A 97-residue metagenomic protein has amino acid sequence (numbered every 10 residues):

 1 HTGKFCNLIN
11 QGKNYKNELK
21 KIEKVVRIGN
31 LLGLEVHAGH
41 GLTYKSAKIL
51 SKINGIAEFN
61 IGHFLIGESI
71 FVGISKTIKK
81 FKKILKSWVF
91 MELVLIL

Functional and structural regions predicted by a protein language model:
H1-I28: Histidine/lysine/aspartate-rich catalytic loop segments that bind and position anionic ligands
H1-I9, A57-V72: Glycine-rich phosphate-binding active-site loops on the catalytic face of alpha/beta enzymes
N14, E18, G39-H40, I70: Glycine- and other small-residue-rich loops at beta-strand/loop junctions that grip anionic moieties
E18, I22, T43, I74: Aromatic/hydrophobic pocket-lining residues that form the small-molecule binding cavity in soluble enzyme cores
E23-L31, K82, K86: Surface-exposed amphipathic alpha-helices with a cationic face
L32-E35, G55-A57: Short, well-ordered coil/turn segments that N-cap beta-strands
L42-N54: Catalytic cores of alpha/beta
E68-W88: C-terminal helical cap(s) of enzyme catalytic domains, especially alpha/beta-barrels
